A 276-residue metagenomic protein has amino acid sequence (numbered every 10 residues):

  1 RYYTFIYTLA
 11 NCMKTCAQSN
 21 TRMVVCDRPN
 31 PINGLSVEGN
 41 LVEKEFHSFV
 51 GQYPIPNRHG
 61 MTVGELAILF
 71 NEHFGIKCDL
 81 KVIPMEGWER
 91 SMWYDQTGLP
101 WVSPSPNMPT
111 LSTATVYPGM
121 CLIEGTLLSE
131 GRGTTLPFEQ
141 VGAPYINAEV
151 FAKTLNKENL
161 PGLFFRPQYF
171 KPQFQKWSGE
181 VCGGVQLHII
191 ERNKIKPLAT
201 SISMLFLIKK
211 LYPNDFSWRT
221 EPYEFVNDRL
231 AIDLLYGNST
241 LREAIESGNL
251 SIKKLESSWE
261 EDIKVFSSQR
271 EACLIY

Functional and structural regions predicted by a protein language model:
R1, P29-N33, E89-R90, Y145: Solvent-exposed loop/turn segments at secondary-structure junctions within structured extracellular/periplasmic domains
R1-T8: Glycine/threonine-rich flexible loop motifs
A17-R22: A short helix->loop->beta-strand "cap" motif at the edges of active sites that frequently abuts
V24-F46: Glycine-rich, charge-decorated loop segments at or immediately adjacent to ligand/cofactor-binding or catalytic sites
C26-P29, M85-E86, A143, I190: Active-site-proximal beta-strand/loop segments in catalytic clefts of secreted hydrolases
F46-M120: Conserved anion/nucleotide-ligand pocket segment
W88-Q168, P172-Q175: Glycine-rich, aromatic-lined ligand/substrate-binding cores of catalytic and carbohydrate-binding domains
G142-S257: Conserved functional hotspot residues or short segments at active or partner-binding sites across diverse domains
